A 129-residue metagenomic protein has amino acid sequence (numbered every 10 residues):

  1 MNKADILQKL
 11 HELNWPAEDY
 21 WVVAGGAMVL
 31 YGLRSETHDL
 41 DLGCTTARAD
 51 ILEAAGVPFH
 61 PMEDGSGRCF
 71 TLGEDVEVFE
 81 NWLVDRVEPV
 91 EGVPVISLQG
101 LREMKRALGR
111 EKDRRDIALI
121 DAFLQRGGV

Functional and structural regions predicted by a protein language model:
M1-V129: Compositionally biased terminal segments of proteins
